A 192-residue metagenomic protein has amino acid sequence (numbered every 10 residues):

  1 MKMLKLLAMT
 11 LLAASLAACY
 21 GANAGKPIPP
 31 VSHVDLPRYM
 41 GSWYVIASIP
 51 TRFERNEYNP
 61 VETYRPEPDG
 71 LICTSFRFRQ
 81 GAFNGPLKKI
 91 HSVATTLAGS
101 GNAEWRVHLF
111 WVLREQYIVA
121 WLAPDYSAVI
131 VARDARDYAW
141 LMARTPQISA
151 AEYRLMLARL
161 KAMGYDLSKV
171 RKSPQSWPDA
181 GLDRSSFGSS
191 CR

Functional and structural regions predicted by a protein language model:
M1, A13, P50-F53: Polar low-complexity intrinsically disordered regions
M1-A8: Bacterial N-terminal signal peptides that target proteins for export
A8-A17: Hydrophobic helical h-region of N-terminal Sec-dependent signal peptides in bacterial secretory/periplasmic proteins
A18-R192: A beta-rich soluble binding module of mature secreted/lumenal proteins
